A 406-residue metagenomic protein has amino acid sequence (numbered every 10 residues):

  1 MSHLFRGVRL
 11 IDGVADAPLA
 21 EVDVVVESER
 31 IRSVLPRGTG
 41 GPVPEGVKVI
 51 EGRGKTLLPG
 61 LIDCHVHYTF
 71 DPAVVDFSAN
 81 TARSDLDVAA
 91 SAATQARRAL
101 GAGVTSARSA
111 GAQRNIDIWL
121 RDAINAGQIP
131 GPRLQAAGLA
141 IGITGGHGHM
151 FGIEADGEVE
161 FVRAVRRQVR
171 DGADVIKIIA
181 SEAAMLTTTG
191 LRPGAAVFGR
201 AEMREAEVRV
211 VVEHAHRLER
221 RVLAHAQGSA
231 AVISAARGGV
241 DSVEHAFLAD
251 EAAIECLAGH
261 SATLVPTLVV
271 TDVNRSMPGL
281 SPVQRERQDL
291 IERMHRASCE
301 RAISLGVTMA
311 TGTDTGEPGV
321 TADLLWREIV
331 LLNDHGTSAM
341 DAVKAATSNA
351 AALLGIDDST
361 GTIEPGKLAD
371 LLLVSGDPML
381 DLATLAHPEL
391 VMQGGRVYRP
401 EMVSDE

Functional and structural regions predicted by a protein language model:
S2-H3, L10-L58, A79: Histidine-rich, glycine-flanked metal-binding segment
V8, V24, E29, G54 (+14 more regions): Divalent metal-coordination and catalytic microenvironments
K55-Q128, G145, A206, A235-G238: Metal-associated gating/positioning segment near the N- to mid-region
H67-V88, L100, P130, G138 (+3 more regions): Active-site gating loops and adjacent loop-to-helix segments of metal-dependent hydrolytic enzymes
P72-V75, D117, T187-T189, V232-G238 (+5 more regions): Histidine/acidic-residue-rich catalytic or RNA/ligand-binding cores of hydrolases and nuclease-related proteins
S109-G152, E160-R163, L191-P193: Mid-domain alpha/beta scaffold segments of enzyme catalytic cores
W119, V159-L264, Q288-M309, D358: Histidine/acidic residue-rich metal-binding segments in metalloenzymes
R217, E292-P378: His/Asp/Glu-enriched, well-ordered alpha-helical/loop segment that forms or immediately abuts the divalent-metal
